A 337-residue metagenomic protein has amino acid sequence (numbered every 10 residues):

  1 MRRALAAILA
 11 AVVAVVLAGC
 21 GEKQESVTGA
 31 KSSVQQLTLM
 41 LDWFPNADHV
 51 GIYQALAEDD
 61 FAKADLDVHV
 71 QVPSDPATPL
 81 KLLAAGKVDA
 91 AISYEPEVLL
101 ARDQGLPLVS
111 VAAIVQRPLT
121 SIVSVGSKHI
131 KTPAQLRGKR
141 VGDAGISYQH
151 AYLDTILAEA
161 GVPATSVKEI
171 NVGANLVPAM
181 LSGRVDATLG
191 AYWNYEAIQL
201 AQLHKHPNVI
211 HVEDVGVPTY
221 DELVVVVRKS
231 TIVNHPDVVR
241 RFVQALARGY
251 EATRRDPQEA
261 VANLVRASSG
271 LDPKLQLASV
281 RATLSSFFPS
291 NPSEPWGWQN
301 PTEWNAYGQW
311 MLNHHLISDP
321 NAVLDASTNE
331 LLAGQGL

Functional and structural regions predicted by a protein language model:
M1-I8: Bacterial N-terminal signal peptides that target proteins for export
V15-G19: C-terminal motif of bacterial Sec signal peptides marking the signal peptidase cleavage site
K23-G173, V177-N194, V209-H211: Short, glycine-/small- and polar/acidic-enriched structural segments that line small-molecule recognition paths
P96, N175-A179, R184-G270: Pocket-lining segment of extracytoplasmic ligand-binding domains
S110, E169, T253-L264, N321-V323: Surface-exposed patches in mature extracellular/periplasmic domains of secreted proteins
A164-K168, S269-A282, S318-D325: Short, surface-exposed acidic
V233-H314: Secondary-structure end/capping motifs
W304-L337: Conserved C-terminal helix/tail region of periplasmic/extracytoplasmic solute-binding proteins
